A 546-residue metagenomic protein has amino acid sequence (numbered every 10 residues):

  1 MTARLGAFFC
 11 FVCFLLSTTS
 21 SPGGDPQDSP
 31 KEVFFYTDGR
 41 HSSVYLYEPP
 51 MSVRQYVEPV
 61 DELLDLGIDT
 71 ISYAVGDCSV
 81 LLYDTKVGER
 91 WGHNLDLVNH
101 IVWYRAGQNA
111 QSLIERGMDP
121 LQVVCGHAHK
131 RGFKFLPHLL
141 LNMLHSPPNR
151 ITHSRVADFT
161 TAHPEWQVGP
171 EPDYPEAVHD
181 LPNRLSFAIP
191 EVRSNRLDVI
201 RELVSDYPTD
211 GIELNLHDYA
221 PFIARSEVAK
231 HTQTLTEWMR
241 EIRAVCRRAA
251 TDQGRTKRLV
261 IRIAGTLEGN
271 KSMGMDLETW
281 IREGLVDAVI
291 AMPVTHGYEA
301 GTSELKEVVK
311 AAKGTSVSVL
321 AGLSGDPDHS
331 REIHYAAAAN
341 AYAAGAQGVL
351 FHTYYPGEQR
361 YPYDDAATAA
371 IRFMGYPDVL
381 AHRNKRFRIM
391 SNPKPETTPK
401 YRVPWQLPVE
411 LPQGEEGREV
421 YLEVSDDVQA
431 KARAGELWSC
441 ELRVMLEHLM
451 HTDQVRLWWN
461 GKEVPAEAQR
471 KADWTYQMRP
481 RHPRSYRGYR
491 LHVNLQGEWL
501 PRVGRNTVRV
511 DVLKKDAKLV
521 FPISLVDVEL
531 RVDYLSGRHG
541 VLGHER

Functional and structural regions predicted by a protein language model:
G6-T18: Bacterial N-terminal signal peptides
D28-V53, H93-D96, H100-G126, P137-E202 (+1 more regions): Active-site-adjacent "subsite" loops/lids of carbohydrate-active enzymes
S43-R54, G76-L81, I114, A264-M273 (+3 more regions): Acidic-and-aromatic substrate-binding clefts and catalytic sites of carbohydrate-active enzymes
R54-L81, D206-G211, L285-V289, A343-G348: Catalytic domains of carbohydrate-active enzymes, especially glycoside hydrolases
I68-I114, P221-R225, A291-Y298, T302-K306: Aromatic-lined carbohydrate-binding/catalytic grooves of carbohydrate-active enzymes
E191-S316: Active-site neighborhood of glycoside hydrolase catalytic domains
A344-R433: Aromatic- and carboxylate-lined catalytic core of secreted/periplasmic carbohydrate-active enzymes
E447-G540: Beta-strand-rich ligand-recognition modules
